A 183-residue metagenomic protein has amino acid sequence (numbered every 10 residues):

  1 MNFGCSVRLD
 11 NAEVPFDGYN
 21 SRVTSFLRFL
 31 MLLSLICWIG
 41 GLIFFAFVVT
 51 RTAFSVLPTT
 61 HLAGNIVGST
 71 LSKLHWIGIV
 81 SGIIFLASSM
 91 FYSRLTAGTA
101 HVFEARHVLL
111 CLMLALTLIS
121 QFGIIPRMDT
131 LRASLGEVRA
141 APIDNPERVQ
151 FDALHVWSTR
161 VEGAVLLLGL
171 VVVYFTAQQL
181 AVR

Functional and structural regions predicted by a protein language model:
D10-R22: Short, Lys/Arg-enriched N-terminal segments with co-localized hydrophobic residues within the first ~10-30 amino acids
T24-E104, T130-D152, R183: Interfacial loop at the N-terminal end of multi-pass membrane proteins
L33, G163-F175: Selective detector of the "anchor" transmembrane alpha-helix that sits immediately C-terminal
I39, L109-I124: Hydrophobic alpha-helical membrane-insertion segments
F44, V48, I119, G123-P126 (+2 more regions): Transmembrane alpha-helix boundary/anchor motif
T117, Q121, T159-L166: Alpha-helical transmembrane segments of helical membrane proteins, especially in multi-pass transport, channel
